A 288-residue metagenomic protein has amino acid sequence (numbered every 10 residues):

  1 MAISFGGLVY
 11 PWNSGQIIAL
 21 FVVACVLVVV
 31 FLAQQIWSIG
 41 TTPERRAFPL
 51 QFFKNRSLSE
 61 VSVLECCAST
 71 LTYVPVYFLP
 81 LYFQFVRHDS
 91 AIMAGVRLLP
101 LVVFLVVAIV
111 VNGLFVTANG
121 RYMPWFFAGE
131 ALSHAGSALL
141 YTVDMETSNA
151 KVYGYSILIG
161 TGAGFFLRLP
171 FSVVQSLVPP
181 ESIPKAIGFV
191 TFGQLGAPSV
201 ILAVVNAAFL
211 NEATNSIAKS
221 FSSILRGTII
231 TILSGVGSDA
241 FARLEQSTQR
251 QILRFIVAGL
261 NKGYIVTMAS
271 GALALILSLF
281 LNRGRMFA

Functional and structural regions predicted by a protein language model:
M1-L8, V23-G40, L275-L281: C-terminal membrane-cytosol helix-exit motif in multi-pass small-molecule transporters
I3, G7, F83-Q84, F115-T117 (+2 more regions): Interfacial helix-cap and linker-helix signal at transmembrane-aqueous boundaries of multi-pass secondary transporters
N13-V26, V30-A33, W37-K185: Transmembrane core module of solute transporters
V29-A33, V106, V110, A138-Y141 (+5 more regions): Membrane-embedded alpha-helical segments of multi-pass transporters/permeases
A33-T42, M145, N211, N215 (+1 more regions): Helix-loop junctions on the cytosolic side of multi-pass membrane transporters, especially the intracellular loop
F53, V63-C66, F192, I252 (+2 more regions): Hydrophobic alpha-helical elements at and bordering transmembrane segments of multi-pass membrane proteins
V152-T231, K262-V266, L279: Small-residue-rich alpha-helical segments with characteristic i,i+4
G237-A288: Transmembrane-helix exit segments and adjacent C-terminal regions of multi-pass membrane proteins
